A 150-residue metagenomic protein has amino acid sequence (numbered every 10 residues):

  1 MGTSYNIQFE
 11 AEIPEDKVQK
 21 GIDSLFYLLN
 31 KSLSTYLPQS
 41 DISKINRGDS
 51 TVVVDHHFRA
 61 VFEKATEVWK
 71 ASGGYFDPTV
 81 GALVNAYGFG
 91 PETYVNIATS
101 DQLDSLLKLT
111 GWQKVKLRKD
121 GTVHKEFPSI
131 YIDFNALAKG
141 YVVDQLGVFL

Functional and structural regions predicted by a protein language model:
M1-N135, V148: A contiguous, well-ordered beta/alpha segment that forms the leading edge of an enzyme domain
A136-L150: Cysteine-centered nucleophilic/redox motifs
